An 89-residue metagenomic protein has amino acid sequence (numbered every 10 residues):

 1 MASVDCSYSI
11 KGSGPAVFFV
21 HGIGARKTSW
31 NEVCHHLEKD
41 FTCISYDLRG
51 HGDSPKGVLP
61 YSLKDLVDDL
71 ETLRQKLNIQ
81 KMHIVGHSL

Functional and structural regions predicted by a protein language model:
M1-I10: A short loop-to-beta-strand scaffold at the N-terminal edge of the catalytic core in hydrolase folds
D5, D40-F41, K81: A generic structural signal for alpha->beta connector loops
S7, E32, H36, D65-T72: Alpha-helical elements of Rossmann-like donor-binding domains used by nucleotide-donor carbohydrate transfer enzymes
S9-L59: Conserved HGGG/HGGXW glycine-rich cap/lid loop of the alpha/beta-hydrolase fold
I44, L48-L89: Active-site loop/oxyanion-hole signature of alpha/beta-hydrolase fold enzymes
